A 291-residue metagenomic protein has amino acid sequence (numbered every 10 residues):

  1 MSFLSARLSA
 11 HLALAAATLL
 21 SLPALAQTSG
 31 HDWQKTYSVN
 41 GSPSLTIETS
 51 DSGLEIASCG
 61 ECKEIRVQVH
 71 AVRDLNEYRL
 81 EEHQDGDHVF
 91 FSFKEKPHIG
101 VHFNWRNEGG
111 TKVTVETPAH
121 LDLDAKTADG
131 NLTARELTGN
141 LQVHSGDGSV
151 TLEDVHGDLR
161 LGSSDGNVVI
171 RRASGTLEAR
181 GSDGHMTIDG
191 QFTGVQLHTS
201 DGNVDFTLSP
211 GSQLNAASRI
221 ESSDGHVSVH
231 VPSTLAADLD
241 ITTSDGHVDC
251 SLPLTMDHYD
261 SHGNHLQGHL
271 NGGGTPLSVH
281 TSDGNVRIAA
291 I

Functional and structural regions predicted by a protein language model:
M1-I291: Intrinsically disordered, low-complexity terminal regions
